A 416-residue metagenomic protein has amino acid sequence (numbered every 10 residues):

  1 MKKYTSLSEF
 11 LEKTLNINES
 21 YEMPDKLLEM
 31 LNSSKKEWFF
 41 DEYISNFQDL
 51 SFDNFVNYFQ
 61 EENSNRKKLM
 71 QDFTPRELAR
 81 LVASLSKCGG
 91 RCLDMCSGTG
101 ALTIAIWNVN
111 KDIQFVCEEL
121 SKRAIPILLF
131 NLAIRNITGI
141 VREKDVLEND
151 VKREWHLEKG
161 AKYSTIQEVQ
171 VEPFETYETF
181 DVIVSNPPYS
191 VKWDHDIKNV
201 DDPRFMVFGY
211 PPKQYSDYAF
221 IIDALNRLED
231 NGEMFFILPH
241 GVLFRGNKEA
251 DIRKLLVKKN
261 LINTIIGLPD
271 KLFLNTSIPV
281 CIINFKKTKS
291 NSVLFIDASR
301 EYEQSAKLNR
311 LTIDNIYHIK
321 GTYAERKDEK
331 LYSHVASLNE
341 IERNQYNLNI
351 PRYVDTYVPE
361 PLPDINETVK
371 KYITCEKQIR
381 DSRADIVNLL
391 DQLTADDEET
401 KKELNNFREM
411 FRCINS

Functional and structural regions predicted by a protein language model:
M1-I113: Class I S-adenosyl-L-methionine
K2-Y21, S34-K35, N149-R153, T179 (+1 more regions): Extended alpha-helical regions
S6, L120, S216: Soluble or luminal CAZymes and related metallo-dependent hydrolases
F40-L50, T103-Q114, E119-L120, K307-S333: Compositionally biased, low-hydrophobicity segments enriched in charged and small polar residues
Q71, C117, G209-K213: Alpha-helix N-cap/helix-initiation motif
P75-S185, S190-D194, P239-H240, I252 (+1 more regions): Conserved S-adenosyl-L-methionine
H156-E158, Y177, D181-S416: A conserved structural/catalytic subdomain of Rossmann-like adenosyl-cofactor enzymes
